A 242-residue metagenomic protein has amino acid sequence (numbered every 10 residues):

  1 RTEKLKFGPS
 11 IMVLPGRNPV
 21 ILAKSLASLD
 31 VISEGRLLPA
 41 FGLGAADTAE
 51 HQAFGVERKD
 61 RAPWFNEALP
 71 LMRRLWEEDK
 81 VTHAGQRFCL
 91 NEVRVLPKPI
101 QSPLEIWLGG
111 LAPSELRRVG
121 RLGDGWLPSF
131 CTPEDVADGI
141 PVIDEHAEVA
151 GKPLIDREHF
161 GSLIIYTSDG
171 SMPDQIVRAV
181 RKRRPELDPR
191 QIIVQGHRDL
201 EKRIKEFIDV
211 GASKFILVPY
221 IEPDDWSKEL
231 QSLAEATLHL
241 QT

Functional and structural regions predicted by a protein language model:
R1-T242: Active-site-adjacent structural elements that line small-molecule/cofactor binding pockets in enzymes
